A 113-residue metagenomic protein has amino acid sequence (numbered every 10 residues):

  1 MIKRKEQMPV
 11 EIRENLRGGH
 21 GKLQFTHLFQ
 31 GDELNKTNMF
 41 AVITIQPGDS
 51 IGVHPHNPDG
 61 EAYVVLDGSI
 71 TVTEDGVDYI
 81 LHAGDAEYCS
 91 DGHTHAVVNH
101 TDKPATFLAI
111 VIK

Functional and structural regions predicted by a protein language model:
M1-T37: A short, N-terminal "cap"/entry segment at the start of jelly-roll beta-barrel domains of the cupin/DSBH fold
T26, A41-N57: Conserved short histidine dyad/triad with adjacent acidic residue
G31, I51-H56, V98-H100: Short histidine-centered beta-strand/loop micro-motifs that create catalytic or ligand/metal-coordination sites
P47, P58-D59, V77, H93-T94 (+1 more regions): A generic "binding-loop/recognition-motif" signal
S50-G52, T71, E87, D91-A96: Histidine-centered metal-chelating micro-motifs
P58-I70: Glycine- and acidic-residue-biased ligand/ion/polar-headgroup-sensing regions
G76-D91: Short acidic-glycine-tyrosine-enriched beta hairpin
D91-K113: Ligand-binding loop in jelly-roll beta-barrel domains
